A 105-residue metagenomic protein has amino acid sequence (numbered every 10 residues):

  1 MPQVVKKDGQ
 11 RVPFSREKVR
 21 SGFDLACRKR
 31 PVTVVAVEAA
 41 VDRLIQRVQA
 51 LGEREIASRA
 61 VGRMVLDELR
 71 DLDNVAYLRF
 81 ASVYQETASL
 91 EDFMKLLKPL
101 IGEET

Functional and structural regions predicted by a protein language model:
M1-R79, V83-E86, L90, M94: Extended interfacial segments that mediate partner engagement and assembly in macromolecular machines
E91-T105: Long, highly charged low-complexity segments enriched in Glu/Asp and Lys/Arg with interspersed Ser/Thr
